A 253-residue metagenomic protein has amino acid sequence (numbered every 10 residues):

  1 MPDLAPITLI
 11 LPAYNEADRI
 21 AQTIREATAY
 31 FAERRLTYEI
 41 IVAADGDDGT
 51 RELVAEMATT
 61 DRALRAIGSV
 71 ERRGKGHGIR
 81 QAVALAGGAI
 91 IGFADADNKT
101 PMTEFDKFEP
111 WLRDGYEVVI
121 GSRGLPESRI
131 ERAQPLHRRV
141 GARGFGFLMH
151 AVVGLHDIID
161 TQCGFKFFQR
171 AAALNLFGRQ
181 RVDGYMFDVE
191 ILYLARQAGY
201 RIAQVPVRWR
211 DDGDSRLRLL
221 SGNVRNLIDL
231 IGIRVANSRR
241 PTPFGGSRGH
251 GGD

Functional and structural regions predicted by a protein language model:
M1-P6, V152-L155, R179-D253: Hydrophobic helical membrane-anchoring modules
L9, A13, A43-D45, S69: Conserved sequence signature across two-component system core domains
E16-F31: Short, well-formed alpha-helical segments that are part of the catalytic scaffolds of diverse glycosyltransferases
E16-R19, G46, P101: Donor nucleotide-sugar binding loop of glycosyltransferases
T37-I41, R51-L85: Conserved donor nucleotide-binding strand/loop of the catalytic core
A44-E52, N98: A conserved acidic beta->alpha catalytic loop
I67-L85, I90, M102-Y185, D212-S221 (+1 more regions): Acceptor/aglycone-binding surface of glycosyltransferases and processive sugar-polymer synthases
